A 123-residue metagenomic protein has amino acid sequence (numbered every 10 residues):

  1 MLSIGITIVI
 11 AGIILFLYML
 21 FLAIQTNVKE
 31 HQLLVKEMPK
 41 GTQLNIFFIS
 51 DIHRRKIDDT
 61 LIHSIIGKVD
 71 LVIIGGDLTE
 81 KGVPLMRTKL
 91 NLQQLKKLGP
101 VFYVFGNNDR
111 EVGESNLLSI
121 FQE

Functional and structural regions predicted by a protein language model:
M1-G41: N-terminal membrane-anchoring alpha-helices
T42-E123: Membrane-embedded segments
